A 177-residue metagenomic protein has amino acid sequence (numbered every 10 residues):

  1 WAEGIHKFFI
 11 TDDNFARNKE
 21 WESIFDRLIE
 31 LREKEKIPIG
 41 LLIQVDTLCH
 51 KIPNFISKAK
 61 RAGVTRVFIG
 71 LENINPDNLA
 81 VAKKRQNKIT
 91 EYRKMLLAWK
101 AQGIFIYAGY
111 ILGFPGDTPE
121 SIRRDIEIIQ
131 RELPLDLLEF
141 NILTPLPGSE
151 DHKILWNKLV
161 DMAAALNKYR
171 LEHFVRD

Functional and structural regions predicted by a protein language model:
W1-Y107, L112-F114: Conserved SAM/AdoMet-binding glycine-rich loop
W21-E22, I52-P53, T118-R123, H152: Conserved strand-to-helix beginnings and helix N-cap segments that scaffold or border functional pockets
I29-E30, G63, N87-I89, K94 (+4 more regions): Alpha-helix boundary/interfacial micro-motifs
E120-D177: C-terminal accessory regions of radical SAM enzymes
